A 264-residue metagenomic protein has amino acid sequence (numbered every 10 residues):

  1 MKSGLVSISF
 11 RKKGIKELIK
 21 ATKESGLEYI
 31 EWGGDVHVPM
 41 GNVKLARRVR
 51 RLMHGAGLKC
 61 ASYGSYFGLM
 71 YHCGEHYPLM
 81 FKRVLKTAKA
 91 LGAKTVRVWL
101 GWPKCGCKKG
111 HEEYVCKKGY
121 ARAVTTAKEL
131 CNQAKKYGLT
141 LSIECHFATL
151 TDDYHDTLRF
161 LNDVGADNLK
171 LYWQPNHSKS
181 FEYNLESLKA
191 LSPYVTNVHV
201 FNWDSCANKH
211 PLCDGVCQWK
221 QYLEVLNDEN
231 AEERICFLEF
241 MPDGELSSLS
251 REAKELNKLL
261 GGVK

Functional and structural regions predicted by a protein language model:
M1-T95, K118, A166, K170 (+3 more regions): N-terminal pre-domain/capping segments
I8-I15, G33-A46, G68-Y77, K104-C107 (+4 more regions): Acidic-and-aromatic substrate-binding clefts and catalytic sites of carbohydrate-active enzymes
I15-I19, A46-R50, F81-L85, V124-C131 (+5 more regions): Generic structural signal for well-ordered alpha-helices, preferentially at hydrophobic/aromatic core positions
E17, Y29-W32, Y63, K128-W219: Acidic/histidine-rich catalytic cores of soluble enzymes
W32, A61-Y63, K94-G101, L141-E144 (+1 more regions): Short beta-strand segments at enzyme active-site cores
L58, A93-K94, L139, E229-I235: A short helix->loop->beta-strand "cap" motif at the edges of active sites that frequently abuts
K89-C116: Hydrophobic alpha-helical segments and helix pairs
I235-M241: Short acidic/histidine-rich active-site segments
